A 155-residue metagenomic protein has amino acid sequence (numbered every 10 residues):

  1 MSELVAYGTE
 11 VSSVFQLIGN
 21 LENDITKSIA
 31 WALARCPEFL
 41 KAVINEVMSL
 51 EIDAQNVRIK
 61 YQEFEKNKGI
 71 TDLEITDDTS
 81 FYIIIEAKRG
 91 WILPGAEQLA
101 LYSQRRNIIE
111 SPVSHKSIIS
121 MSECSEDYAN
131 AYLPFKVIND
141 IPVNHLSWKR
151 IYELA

Functional and structural regions predicted by a protein language model:
M1-V11, N23, E46: Nuclease-adjacent, charged terminal/linker segments that flank catalytic cores
S2, A6, K66-G69, I75-A155: Acidic metal-coordinating catalytic centers involved in nucleic-acid phosphodiester chemistry
G8, I18-L21, S125: Generic low-complexity, intrinsically disordered sequence content enriched in small uncharged/hydrophobic residues
E10-F15, E86-A87: Glycine- and acidic
F15-N56: Acidic-basic catalytic patches of nuclease active cores, encompassing PD-(D/E)XK and other metal-cofactor nuclease
E46-D78: Active-site metal-binding core of divalent-cation-utilizing nuclease and nuclease-like domains
